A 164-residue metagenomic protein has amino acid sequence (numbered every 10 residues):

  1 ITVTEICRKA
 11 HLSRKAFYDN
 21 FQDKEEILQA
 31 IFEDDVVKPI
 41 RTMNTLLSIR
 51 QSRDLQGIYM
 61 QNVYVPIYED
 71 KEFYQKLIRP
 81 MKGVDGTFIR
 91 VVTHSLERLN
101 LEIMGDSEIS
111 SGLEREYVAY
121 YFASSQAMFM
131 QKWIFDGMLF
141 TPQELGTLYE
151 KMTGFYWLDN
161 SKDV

Functional and structural regions predicted by a protein language model:
I1-E26: Helix-turn-helix
I1-V3, E108-S111, D159: Short glycine/proline-centered loop/turn elements that form peptide/ligand docking sites
K9, E26-L46, I58, N62 (+1 more regions): Alpha-helical structural segments
K38, T42-L46, Y121, S125-D136: Solvent-exposed, amphipathic alpha-helical segments
N44-E72: Hydrophobic alpha-helical connector segments
Q75-I78, P142: Short, hydrophobic secondary-structure boundary micro-motifs
K82-S107, E116-Y120, S124-A127, L158: Amphipathic alpha-helical packing segments from all-alpha helical-bundle domains
L101, E116, A123-S124, K132-V164: C-terminal peripheral helix-coil segments that are non-catalytic and often amphipathic
